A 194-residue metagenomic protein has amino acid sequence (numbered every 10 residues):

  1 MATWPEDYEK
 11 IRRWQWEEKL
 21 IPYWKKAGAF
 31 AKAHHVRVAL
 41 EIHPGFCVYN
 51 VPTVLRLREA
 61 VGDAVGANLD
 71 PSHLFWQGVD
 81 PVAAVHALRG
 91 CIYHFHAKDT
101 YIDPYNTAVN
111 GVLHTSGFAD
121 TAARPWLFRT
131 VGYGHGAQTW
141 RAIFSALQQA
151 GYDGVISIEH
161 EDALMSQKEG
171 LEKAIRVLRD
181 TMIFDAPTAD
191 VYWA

Functional and structural regions predicted by a protein language model:
M1-G66, Y192: Active-site acidic/histidine proton-transfer and metal-coordination neighborhood in alpha/beta enzyme cores
W16, L20-A27, A84, T139 (+2 more regions): Alpha-helical packing segments of well-folded alpha/beta enzyme cores
L20, V38, V54, D70 (+4 more regions): Conserved, mostly hydrophobic/aromatic
A33-H35, G62-A64, G90-I92, Q149-V155: A general structural motif
H43-G45, D70-L74, K98-I102, E159-A163: Active-site beta-loop-alpha junctions enriched in small/polar residues
V51, L55, F75-G151, M165-E169: Gly/Pro-rich active-site loop or hairpin
E159-H160, A186-A194: Short, flexible loop/turn segments with low-complexity composition
Q167-P187: C-terminal helical cap(s) of enzyme catalytic domains, especially alpha/beta-barrels
